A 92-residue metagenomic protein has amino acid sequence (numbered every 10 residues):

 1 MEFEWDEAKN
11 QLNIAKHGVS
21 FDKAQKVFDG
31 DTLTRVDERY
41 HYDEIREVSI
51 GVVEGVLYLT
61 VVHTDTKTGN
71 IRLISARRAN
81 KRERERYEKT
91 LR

Functional and structural regions predicted by a protein language model:
M1-R92: Ribonuclease/tRNase effector modules and their secretory precursors
